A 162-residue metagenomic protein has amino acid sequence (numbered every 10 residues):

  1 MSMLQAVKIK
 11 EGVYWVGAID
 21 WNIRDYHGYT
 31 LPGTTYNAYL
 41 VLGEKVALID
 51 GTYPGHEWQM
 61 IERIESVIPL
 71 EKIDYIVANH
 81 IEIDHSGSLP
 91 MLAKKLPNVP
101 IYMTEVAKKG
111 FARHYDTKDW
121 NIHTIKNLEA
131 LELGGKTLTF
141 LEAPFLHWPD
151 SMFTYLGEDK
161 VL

Functional and structural regions predicted by a protein language model:
M1-M3, L70: Acidic/His-rich, metal-assisted hydrolase cores and their charged scaffolds
M3, V7-E11, M103-S151: Metallo-beta-lactamase
A6-E65, F153-L156, K160-L162: Conserved beta-strand hairpin/beta-sheet module of binuclear metal-dependent hydrolase folds, prominently
Y14-V16, V77, Y102, H123 (+2 more regions): Hydrophobic/aromatic beta-strand patches that form the interior of the parallel beta-sheet core in alpha/beta enzyme
W21, Y53-G55, E82-I83, A143-H147: Short beta->alpha connector loops
K45, E71-K72, V99, K136 (+1 more regions): Short coil/turn segments at beta-strand junctions that form active-site/ligand-binding loops
A47-D50, Y75-A78, F140: Short catalytic-loop micro-motif centered on adjacent basic/acidic residues
G55-I101: Active-site metal-binding motif and surrounding structural segment of the metallo-beta-lactamase
